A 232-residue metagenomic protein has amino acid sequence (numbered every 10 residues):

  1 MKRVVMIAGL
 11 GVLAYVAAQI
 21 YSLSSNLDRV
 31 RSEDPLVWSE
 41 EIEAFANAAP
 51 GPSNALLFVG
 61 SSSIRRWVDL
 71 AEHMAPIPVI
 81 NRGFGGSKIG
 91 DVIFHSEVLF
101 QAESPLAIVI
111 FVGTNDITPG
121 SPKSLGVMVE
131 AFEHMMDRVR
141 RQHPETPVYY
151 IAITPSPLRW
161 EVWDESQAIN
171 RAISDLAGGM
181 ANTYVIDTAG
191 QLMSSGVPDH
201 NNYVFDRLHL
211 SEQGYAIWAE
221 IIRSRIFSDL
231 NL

Functional and structural regions predicted by a protein language model:
M1-F58, D229-L232: N-terminal secretory targeting modules
N54-D69, S87: Catalytic nucleophile-elbow at a beta strand-turn-alpha helix junction centered on a G-D-S/GDSL motif, marking
I64-P78, D91-V129, Y149, I153-P157: Oxyanion-hole/transition-state-stabilizing segment in secreted/luminal serine hydrolases and related acyltransferases
P78-I80, P147, N182-Y184: Conserved beta-strand segments of alpha/beta enzyme cores
S96, F132-D137, N170, S174: Generic structural signal for well-ordered alpha-helices, preferentially at hydrophobic/aromatic core positions
F111-I117, D137-A168, A189-L192: Active-site segments of SGNH/GDSL-like serine hydrolases that catalyze O-acetyl group transfer/hydrolysis on lipids
L125-E133, E165-N170: Charged helix-capping and loop-helix junction motifs
T154-L232: Catalytic His-Asp segment of secreted/periplasmic serine-dependent ester chemistry enzymes
